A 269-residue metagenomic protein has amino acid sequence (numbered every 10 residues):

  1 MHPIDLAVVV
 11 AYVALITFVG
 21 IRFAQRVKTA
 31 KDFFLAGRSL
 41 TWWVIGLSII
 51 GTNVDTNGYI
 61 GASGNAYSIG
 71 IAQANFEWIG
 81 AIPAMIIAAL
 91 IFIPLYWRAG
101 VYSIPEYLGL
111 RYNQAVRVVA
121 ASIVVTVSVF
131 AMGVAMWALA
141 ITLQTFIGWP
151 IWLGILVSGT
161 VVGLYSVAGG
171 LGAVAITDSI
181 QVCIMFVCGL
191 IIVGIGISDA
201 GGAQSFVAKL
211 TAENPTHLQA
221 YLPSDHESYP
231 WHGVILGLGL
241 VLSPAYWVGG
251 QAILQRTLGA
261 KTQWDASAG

Functional and structural regions predicted by a protein language model:
M1, L35-L40, V44, G61-F76 (+1 more regions): Loop-to-helix junctions at membrane interfaces in multi-pass transport proteins
M1-A24, A36-L40, V44, G64-E106 (+3 more regions): Extracellular loop-to-transmembrane helix junctions
I16, G51, A72-G169, L238-Y246: Helix-loop-helix module between adjacent transmembrane segments
V19, F23-R26, S128-M136, T142-V157 (+4 more regions): Hydrophobic alpha-helical segments and their helix-loop junctions in multi-pass secondary transporters
Q25-K28, I60, G64, L90 (+8 more regions): Short helix-terminus and kink motifs of transmembrane alpha helices, predominantly at the cytoplasmic interface
T29-G46, I151, L171: C-terminal membrane-solvent junction of multi-pass transporters and transport-like membrane proteins
D32-L35, E106-N113, A121, T145 (+3 more regions): Short amphipathic alpha-helical coupling elements at transmembrane boundaries
